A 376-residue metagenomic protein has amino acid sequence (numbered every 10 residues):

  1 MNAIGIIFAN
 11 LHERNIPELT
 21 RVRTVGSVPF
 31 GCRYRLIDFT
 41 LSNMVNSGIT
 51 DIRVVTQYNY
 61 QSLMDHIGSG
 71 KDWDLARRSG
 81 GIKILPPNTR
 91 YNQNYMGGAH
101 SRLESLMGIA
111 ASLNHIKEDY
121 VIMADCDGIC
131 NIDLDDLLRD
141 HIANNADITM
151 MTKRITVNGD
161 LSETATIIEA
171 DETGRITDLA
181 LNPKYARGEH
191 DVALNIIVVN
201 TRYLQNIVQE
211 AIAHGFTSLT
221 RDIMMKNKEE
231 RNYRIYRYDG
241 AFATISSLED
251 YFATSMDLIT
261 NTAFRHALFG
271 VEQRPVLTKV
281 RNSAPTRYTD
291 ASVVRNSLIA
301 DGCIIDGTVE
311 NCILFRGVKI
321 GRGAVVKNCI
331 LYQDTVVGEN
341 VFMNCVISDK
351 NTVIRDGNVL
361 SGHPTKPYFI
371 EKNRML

Functional and structural regions predicted by a protein language model:
M1-L11, R202, E210-L376: Left-handed beta-helix
M1-M256, I370: Unchanged
